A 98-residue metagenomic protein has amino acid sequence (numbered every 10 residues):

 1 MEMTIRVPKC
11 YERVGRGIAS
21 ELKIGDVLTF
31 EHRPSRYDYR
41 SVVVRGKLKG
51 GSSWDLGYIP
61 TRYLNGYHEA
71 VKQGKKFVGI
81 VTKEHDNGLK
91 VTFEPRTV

Functional and structural regions predicted by a protein language model:
M1-V98: Conserved active-site motif detector
